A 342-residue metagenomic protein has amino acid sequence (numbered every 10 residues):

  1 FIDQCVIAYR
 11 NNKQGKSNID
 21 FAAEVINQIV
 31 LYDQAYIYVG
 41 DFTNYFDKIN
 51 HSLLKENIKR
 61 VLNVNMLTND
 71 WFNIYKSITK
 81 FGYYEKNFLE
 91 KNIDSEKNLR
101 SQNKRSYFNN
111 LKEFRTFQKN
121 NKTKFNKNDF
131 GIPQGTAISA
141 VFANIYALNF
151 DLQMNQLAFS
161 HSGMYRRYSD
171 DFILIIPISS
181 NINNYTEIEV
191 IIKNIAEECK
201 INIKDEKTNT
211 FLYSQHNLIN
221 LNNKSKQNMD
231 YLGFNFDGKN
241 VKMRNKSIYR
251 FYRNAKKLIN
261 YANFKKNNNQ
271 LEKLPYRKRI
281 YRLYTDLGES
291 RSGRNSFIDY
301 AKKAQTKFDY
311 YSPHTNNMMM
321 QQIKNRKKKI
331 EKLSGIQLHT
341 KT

Functional and structural regions predicted by a protein language model:
F1-H51: Active-site-proximal segment of RNA-dependent polymerases
F1-K13, M66-I78, R167, I203-N209: A generic structural motif
V6-N11, Y75-Y83, K273-S290: Amphipathic alpha-helical surface "interface" segments used for docking/oligomerization or membrane association within
A8-K16, A22-A23, D33, F159 (+3 more regions): Basic nucleic-acid-binding interfaces
Q14-E24, Y83-I93, Y107, I176 (+3 more regions): Short, charged low-complexity intrinsically disordered segments located at boundaries of structured domains
V30-S169, I173-E189, Y300, F308-Y310 (+1 more regions): Conserved polymerase palm-domain catalytic core
N65-M66, E113-T136, I145-L148, L152 (+3 more regions): Right-hand nucleic-acid polymerase module
